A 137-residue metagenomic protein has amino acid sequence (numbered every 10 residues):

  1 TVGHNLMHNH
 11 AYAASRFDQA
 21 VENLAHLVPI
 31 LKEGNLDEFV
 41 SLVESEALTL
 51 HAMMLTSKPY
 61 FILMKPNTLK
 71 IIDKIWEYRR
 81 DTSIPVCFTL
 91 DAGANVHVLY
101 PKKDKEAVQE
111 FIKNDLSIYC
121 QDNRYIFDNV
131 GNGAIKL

Functional and structural regions predicted by a protein language model:
T1-L137: C-terminal nucleotide
